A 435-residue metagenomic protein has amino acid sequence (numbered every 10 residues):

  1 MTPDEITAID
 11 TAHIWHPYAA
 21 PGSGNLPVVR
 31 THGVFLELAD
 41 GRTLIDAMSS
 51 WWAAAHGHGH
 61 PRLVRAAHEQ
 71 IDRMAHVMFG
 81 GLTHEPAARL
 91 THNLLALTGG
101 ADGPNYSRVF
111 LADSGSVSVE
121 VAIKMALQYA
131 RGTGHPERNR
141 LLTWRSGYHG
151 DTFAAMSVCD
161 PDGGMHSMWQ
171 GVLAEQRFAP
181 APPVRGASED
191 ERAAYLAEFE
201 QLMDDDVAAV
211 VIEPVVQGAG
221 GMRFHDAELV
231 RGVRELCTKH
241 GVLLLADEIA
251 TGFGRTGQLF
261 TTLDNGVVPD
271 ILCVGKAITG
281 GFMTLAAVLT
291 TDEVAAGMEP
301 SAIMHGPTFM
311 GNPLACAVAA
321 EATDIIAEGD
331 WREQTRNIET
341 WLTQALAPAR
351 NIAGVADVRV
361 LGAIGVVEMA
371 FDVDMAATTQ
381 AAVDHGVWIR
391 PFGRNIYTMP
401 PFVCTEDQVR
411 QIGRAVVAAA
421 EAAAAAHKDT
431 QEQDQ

Functional and structural regions predicted by a protein language model:
M1-Q435: Conserved N-terminal phosphate-binding loop of PLP-dependent enzymes in the Aspartate aminotransferase
